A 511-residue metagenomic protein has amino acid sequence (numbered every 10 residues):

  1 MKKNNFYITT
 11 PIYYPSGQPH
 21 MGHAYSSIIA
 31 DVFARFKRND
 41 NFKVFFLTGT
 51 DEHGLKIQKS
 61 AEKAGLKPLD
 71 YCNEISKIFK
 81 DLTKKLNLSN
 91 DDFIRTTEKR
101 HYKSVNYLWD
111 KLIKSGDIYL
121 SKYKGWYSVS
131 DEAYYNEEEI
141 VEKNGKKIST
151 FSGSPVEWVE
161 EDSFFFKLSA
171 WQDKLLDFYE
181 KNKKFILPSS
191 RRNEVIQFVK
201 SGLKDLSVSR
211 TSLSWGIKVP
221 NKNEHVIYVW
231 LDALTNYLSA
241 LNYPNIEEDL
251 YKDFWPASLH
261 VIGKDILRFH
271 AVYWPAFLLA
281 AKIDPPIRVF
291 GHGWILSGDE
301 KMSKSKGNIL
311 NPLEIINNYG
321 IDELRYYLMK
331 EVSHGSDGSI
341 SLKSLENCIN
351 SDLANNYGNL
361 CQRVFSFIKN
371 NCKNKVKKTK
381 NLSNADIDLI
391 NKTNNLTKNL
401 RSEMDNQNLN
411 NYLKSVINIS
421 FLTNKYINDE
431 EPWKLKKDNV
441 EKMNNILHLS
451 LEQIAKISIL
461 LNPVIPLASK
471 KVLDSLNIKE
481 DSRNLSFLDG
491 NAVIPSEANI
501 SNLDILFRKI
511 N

Functional and structural regions predicted by a protein language model:
M1-N5, P19, F45, G49 (+6 more regions): Basic, alpha-helical terminal appendages of large translation-related enzymes
M1-T48, R100-S104, I148-N370, Y412-V416: Structured secondary-structure scaffolds
T50-K56: Short, charge-patterned binding micro-sites
S60-N73: A charged helix-plus-loop insertion that forms the helical arch/lid used to bind and gate nucleic-acid substrates
I75-D91: A glycine-rich helix N-cap at a beta->alpha junction
T97-D117, Y127-S128: Feature captures the FAD/FMN-dependent oxidoreductase FAD-binding
V129-S130, F151: Short, cysteine/histidine-rich loop/knuckle motifs that typically chelate Zn2+
L267, L328-E331, G335, S341 (+2 more regions): Active-site-proximal binding-pocket segments
